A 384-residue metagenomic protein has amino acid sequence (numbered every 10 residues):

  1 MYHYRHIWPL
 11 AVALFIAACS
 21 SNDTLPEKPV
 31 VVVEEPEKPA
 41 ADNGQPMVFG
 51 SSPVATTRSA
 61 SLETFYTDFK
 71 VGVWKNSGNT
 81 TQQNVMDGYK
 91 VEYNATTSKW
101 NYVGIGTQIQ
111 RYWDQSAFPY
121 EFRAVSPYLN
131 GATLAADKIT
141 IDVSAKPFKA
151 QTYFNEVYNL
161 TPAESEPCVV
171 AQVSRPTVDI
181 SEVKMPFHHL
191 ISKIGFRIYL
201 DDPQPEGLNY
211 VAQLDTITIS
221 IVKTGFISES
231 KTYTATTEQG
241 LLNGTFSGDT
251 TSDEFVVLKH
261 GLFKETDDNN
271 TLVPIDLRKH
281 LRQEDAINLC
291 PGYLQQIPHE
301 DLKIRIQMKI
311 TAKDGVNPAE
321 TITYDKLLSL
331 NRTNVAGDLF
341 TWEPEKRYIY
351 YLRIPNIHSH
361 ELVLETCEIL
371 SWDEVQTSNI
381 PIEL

Functional and structural regions predicted by a protein language model:
M1-W8: Bacterial N-terminal signal peptides that target proteins for export
F15-A18: C-terminal motif of bacterial Sec signal peptides marking the signal peptidase cleavage site
S21-I221, E238, V257-E265, L272-D276 (+3 more regions): Short, low-hydrophobicity acidic/polar segments
G78-K90, F226-S230, G315-K326: Surface-exposed loop/edge segments in extracytoplasmic proteins
I221-T237: Short aromatic-acidic-glycine turn motif
L241-F246, T250: Extended, low-hydrophobicity segments enriched in charged/polar residues
K259-G337: Extended serine/threonine-enriched, polar tracts that run as long, contiguous segments within proteins
K309-L384: Hydrophilic extracytoplasmic domains
